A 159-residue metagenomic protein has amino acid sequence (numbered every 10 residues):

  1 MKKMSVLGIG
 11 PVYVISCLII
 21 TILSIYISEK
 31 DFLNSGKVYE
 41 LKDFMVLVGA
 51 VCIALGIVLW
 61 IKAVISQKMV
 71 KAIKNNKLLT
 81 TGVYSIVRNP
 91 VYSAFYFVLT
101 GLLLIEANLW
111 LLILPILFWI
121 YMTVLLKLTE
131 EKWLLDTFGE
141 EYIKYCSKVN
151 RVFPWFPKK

Functional and structural regions predicted by a protein language model:
M1-T80, Y96-K159: Membrane-anchoring alpha-helices and their flanking helix-loop junctions
L79-N89: Short, amphipathic, aromatic/basic-enriched membrane-interface segments that mark the entry/exit of transmembrane
R88-F97: Short hydrophobic alpha-helical membrane-embedded segments
